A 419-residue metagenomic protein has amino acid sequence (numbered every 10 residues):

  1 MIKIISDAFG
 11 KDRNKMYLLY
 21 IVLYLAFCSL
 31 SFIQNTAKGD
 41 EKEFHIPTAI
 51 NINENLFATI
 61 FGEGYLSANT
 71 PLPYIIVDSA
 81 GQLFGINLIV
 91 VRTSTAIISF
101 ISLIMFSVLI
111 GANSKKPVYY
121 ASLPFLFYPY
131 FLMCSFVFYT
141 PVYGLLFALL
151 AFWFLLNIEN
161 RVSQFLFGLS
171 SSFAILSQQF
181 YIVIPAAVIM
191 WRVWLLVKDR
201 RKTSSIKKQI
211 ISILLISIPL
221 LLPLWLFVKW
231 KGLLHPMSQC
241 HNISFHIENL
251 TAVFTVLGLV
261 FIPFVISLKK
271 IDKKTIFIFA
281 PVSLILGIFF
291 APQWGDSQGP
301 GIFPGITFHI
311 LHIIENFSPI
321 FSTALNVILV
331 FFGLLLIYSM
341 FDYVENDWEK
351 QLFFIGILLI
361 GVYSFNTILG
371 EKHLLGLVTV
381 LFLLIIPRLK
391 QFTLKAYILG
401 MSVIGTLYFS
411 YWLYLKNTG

Functional and structural regions predicted by a protein language model:
D12-E43, P219-V228, V282-W294, I360-V362 (+1 more regions): Transmembrane signal-anchor helices characteristic of membrane glycosylation enzymes that use polyprenol
L23-Y24, V118-P129, S171, I175: Short helix- or helix-capping micro-motifs that position conserved polar/aromatic residues at function-defining sites
S31-G39, N55-I75, Q82-R92, A96: Membrane-proximal lumenal/periplasmic loop motifs of glycosylation machinery
K38-G39, M133-Y143, G370-L374: Short acidic/glycine- and proline-prone juxtamembrane loop motifs at membrane-interface regions of multi-pass membrane
T93-P117, L150: Transmembrane-helix motifs of polytopic, lipid-linked glycan transferases
M105, Y143-S170, V188-V197, V380-L384: Specific aromatic-rich, kink-prone transmembrane helix
A121-S122, F154, S163-Q179, P185-M190 (+2 more regions): Membrane-interface alpha helices of multi-pass inner-membrane proteins
Y181, A186-M190, V197-K198, K202-I313 (+1 more regions): Membrane-lumen/periplasm interface segments of specific transmembrane helices in polyprenyl phosphate-linked
